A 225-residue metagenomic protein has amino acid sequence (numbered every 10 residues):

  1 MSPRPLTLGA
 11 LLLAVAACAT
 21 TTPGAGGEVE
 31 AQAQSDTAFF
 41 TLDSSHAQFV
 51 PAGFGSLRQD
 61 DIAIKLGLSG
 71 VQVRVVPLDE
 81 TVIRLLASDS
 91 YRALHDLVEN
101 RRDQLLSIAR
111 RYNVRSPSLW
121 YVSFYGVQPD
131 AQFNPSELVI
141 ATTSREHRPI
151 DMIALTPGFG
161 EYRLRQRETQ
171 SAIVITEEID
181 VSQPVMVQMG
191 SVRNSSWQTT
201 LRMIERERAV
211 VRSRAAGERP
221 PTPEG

Functional and structural regions predicted by a protein language model:
M1-T7: Bacterial N-terminal signal peptides that target proteins for export
A19-G225: Conserved functional micro-motifs across diverse proteins
